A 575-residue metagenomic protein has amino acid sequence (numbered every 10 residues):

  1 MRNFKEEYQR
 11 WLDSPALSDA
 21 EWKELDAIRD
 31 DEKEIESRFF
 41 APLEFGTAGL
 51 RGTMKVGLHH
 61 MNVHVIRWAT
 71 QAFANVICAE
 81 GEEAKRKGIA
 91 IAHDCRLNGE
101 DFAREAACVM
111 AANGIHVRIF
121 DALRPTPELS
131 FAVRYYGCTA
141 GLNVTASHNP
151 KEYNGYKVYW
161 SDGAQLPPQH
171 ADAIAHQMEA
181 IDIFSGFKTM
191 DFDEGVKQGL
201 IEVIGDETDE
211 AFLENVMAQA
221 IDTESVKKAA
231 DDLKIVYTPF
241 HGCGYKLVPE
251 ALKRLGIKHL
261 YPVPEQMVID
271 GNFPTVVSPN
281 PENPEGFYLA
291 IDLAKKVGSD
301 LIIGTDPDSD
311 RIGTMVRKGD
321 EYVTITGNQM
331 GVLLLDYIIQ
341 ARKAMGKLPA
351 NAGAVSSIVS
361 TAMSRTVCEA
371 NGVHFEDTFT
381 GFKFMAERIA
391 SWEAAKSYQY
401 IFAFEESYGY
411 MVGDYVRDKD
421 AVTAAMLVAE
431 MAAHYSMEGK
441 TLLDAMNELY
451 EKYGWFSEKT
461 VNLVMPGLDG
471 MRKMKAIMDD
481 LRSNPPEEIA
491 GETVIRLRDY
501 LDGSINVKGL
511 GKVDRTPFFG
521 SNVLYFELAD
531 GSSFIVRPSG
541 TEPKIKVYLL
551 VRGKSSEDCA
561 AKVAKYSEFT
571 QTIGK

Functional and structural regions predicted by a protein language model:
R2-N3, Y8-A106, G195-D231, C243: An N-terminal, well-structured beta->alpha segment
E34-L43, N154-G286, D292-A294: Gly/Ser/Thr-enriched, mixed-charge loops and adjacent short helices that form phosphate/oxyanion-binding elements
F39-H59, A146-N149, I235, P239-A251 (+4 more regions): Conserved phosphate/anionic-ligand binding catalytic regions in large, soluble enzymes, centered on
K87-D94, K234-Y237, K246, R317 (+2 more regions): Short glycine-rich or small-residue beta-strand-to-loop segments that form or flank ligand, phosphate, metal/Fe-S
A90-Y153, G256-T314: N-terminal small/polar loop signature for handling phosphorylated ligands or for N-terminal nucleophile
E100-E105, S130-R134, E152-V158, V196 (+9 more regions): Short acidic, glycine/serine/threonine-rich loops at helix termini
S161-A164, H176, D182-I183, D292-S357 (+1 more regions): Replace "Mg2+/Mn2+-dependent" with "divalent metal-dependent
K295, S299-L301, E321, A341-R537 (+3 more regions): Phosphate-binding and adjacent anionic-ligand microenvironments
